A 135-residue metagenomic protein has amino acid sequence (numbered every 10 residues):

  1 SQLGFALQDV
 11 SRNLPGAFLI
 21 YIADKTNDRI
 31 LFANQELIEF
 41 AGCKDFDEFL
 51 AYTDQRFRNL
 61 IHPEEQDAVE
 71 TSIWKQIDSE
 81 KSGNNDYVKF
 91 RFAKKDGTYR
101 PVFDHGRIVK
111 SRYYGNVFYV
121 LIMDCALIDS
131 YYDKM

Functional and structural regions predicted by a protein language model:
S1-A6, M123-M135: PAS-associated C-terminal cap
L3-Q55: PAS-family sensory domain signal
N13-A17, D67, T71-V88: PAS/PAS-like sensory domains
G16, D86-V88, K95-D104, F118: PAS and PAS-like sensory/regulatory domains
A23, K89-G97, K110: PAS-family sensory domains
F40, D67-T71, S130: Short, solvent-exposed alpha-helical surface patches in well-structured domains
L50-Q66: PAS-family sensory/regulatory domains
D104-Y131: Short loop/turn elements at sensory-signaling interfaces that couple input to output
